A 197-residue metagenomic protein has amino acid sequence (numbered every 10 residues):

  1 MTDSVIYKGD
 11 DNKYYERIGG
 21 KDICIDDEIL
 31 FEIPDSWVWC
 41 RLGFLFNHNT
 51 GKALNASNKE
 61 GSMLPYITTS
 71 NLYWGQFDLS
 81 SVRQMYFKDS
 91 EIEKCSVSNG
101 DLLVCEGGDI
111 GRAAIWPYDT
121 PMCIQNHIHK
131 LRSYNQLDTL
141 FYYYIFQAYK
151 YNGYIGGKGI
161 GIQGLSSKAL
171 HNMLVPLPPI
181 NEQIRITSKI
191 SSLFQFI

Functional and structural regions predicted by a protein language model:
M1, N55-M63, S81, G157-I160: Short coil/turn segments at secondary-structure boundaries
M1-K21: Extended, domain-scale alpha-helical bundle/helix-rich regions
D22-E28, G43-A56, S70-N99, D119 (+1 more regions): Sequence-specific dsDNA recognition surfaces
I23-K52, I180, I184-T187, Q195-I197: Non-catalytic DNA-recognition/assembly elements of restriction-modification systems
E28-E32, H129-S133, H171-L177: Short, well-ordered beta-strand elements within core beta-sheets of diverse protein domains
S36, F44, R112, K130 (+1 more regions): Extracellular/lumenal ectodomain signal focusing on beta-strand-rich modules and carbohydrate-recognition contexts
T68-T69, M85-Q147, G156-G159, G164-S166 (+1 more regions): A short beta-sheet element
Y142, G161, H171-I197: S-adenosyl-L-methionine
